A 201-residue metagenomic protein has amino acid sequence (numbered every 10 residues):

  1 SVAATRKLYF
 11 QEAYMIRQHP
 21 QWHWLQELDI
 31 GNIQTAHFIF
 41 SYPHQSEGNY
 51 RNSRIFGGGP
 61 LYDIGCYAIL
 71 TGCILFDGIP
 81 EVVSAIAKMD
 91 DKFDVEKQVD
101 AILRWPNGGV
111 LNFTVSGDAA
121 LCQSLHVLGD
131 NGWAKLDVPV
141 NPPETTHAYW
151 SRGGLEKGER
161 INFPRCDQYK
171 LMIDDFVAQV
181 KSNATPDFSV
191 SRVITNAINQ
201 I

Functional and structural regions predicted by a protein language model:
S1-Y9: Rossmann-fold NAD(P)-binding glycine/threonine-rich loop
L8-Y9, I16-D91: Predominantly a Rossmann-like dinucleotide-binding segment in NAD(P)-dependent oxidoreductases
F10-E12, L136: Hydrophobic residues in well-ordered beta-strands that form the structural core
Q21-W22, A68-I69, E144-T145, Y169-D174 (+1 more regions): A general structural signal for well-ordered alpha-helical segments in protein cores
F56-D63, G158-D167: A short glycine-threonine-serine/GTX helix/turn-capping micro-motif
I69-P142, I173-A184: Contiguous beta-strand/loop segments that form the cofactor/metal-binding neighborhood of enzyme cores
P106, I161, D174-I201: C-terminal helix-rich "cap/oligomerization" subdomain common to oxidoreductases
L125, P142-G154: Short polybasic amphipathic segments
